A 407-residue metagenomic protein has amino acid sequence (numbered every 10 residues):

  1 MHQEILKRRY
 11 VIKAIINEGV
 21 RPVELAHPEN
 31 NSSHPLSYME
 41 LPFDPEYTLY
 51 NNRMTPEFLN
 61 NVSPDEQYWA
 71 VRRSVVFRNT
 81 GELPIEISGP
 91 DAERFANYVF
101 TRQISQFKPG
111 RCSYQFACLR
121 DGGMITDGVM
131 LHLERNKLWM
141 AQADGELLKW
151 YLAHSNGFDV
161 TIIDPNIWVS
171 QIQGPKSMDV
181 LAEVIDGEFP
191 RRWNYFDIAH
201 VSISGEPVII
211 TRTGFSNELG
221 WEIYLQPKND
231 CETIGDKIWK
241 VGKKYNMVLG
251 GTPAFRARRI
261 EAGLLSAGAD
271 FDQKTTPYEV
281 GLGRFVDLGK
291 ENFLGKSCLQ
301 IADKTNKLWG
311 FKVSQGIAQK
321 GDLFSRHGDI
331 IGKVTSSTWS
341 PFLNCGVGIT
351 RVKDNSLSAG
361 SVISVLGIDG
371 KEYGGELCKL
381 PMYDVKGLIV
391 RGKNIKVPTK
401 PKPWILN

Functional and structural regions predicted by a protein language model:
H2-D65, L131-N407: Conserved, structured C-terminal
S32-I104: Intrinsically disordered, low-complexity, positively charged segments
P64, N79, C112-C118, W139: Cofactor-binding beta-sheet edge motifs in enzyme active sites
N79, D127, E222: Acidic active-site catalytic centers that drive phospho-/nucleotidyl reactions and related ester hydrolyses
E82-S88, L119, V129-M130, W139-A143: Short secondary-structure transition/capping motifs
P84, Q106-P109, T252: Short, surface-exposed helix-loop/turn micro-motifs enriched in polar/charged residues
P90-M124, S177-E206: Internal amphipathic helical hairpin motif
Q106-K108, A117-G123, G128-E134, A153 (+1 more regions): Short, charge-rich binding segments
